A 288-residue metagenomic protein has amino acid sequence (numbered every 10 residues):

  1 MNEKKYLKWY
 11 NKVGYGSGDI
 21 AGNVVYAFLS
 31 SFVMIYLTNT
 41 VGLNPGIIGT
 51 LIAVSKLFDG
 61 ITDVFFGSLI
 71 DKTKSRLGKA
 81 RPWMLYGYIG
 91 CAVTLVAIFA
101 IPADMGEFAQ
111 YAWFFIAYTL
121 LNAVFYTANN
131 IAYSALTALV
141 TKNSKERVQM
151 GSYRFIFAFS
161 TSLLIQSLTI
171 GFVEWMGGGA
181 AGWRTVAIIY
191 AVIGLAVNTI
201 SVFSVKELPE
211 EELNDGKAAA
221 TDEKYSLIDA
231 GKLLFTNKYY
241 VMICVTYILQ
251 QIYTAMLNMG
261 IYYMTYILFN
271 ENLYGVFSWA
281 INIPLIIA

Functional and structural regions predicted by a protein language model:
N2-A288: Membrane-embedded alpha-helical bundles of multi-pass transporters/translocases, especially carrier/permease families
